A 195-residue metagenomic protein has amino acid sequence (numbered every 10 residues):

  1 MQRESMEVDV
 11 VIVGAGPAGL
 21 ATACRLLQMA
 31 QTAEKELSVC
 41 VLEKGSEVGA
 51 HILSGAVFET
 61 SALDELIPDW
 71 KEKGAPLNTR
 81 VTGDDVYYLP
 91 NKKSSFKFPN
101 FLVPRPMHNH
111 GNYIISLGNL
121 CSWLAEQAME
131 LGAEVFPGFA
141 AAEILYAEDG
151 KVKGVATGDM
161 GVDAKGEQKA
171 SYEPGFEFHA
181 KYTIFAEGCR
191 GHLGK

Functional and structural regions predicted by a protein language model:
M1-V13, P17, G132-F139: Glycine/serine-rich loop-strand microenvironments at binding/catalytic pocket rims
D9-C40: N-terminal Rossmann-like FAD-binding beta1-loop-alpha1 element of flavoenzymes
V10, S38-S46, A180-F185: Extended hydrophobic secondary-structure segments that form protein cores and membrane-embedded regions
A18, E47, R190: Conserved Rossmann-like nucleotide-cofactor binding loop
A33-K35, G118, W123, Q127-K195: Predominantly flavin-linked oxidoreductase catalytic cores and closely associated redox partners
E36-K93: N-terminal FAD cofactor-binding segment of flavoenzymes
H51-L53, P99, K195: Short, solvent-exposed loop/turn and secondary-structure capping segments
S95-L117, E126, G154, K169: Helix-loop-beta segment of a Rossmann-like dinucleotide-binding subdomain
